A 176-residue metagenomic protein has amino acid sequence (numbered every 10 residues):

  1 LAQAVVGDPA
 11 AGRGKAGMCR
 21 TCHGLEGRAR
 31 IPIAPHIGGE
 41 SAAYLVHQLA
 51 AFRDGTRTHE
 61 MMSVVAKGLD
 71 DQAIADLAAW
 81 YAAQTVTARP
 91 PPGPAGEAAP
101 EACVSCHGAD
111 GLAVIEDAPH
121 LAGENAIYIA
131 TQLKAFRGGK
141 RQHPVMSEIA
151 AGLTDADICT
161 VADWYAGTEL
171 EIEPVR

Functional and structural regions predicted by a protein language model:
L1-V6, A50, G167-R176: N-terminal export/targeting leaders of redox proteins
A4-E26, R89-V114, N125: Sequence/structural segment immediately N-terminal to covalent heme-attachment motifs in c-type and related
G14-L25, P35, A43, H47-A50 (+5 more regions): C-type cytochrome heme c attachment motif
R28-A29, G55-T58, A83-P94, A109-H120 (+3 more regions): Inter-heme linker and motif-flanking segments adjacent to c-type heme-binding CXXCH motifs in c-type cytochromes
I31-T87: Acidic (E/D-rich), amphipathic helical modules within compact regulatory domains
H36-G39, G68, H120-G123, G152-L153: Short, conserved sequence motifs enriched in acidic/basic residues, glycine, and aromatics that mark functional "hot
S41-Y44, A50, D54-H59, S63 (+3 more regions): Extended intrinsically disordered, low-complexity coil regions enriched in Ser, Thr, Gly, Ala and often Pro
K67-R89, I127, A151-R176: C-terminal capping alpha-helices of c-type cytochrome domains
